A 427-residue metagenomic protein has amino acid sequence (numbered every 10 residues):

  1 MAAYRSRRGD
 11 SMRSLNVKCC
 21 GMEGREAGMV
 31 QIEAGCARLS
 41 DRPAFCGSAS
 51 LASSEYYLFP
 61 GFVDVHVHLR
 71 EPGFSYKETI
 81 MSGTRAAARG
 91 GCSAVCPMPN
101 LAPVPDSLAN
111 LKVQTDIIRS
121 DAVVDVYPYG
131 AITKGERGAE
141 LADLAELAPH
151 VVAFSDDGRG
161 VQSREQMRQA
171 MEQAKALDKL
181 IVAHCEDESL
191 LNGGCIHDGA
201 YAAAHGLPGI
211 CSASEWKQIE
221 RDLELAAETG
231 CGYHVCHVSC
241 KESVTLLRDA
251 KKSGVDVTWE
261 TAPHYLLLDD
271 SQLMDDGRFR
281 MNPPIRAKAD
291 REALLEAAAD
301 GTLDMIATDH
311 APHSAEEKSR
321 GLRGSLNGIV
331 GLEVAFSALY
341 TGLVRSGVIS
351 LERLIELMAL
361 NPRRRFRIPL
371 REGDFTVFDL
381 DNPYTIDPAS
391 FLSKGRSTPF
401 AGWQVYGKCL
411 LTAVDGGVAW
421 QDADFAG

Functional and structural regions predicted by a protein language model:
M1-G47: N-terminal metal-binding scaffold of metallo-dependent hydrolase/deaminase domains
S11, L141-I306: Histidine/acidic residue-rich metal-binding segments in metalloenzymes
V17, G35, E55, H66 (+13 more regions): Divalent metal-coordination and catalytic microenvironments
A44-L58: Active-site metal-binding motif and surrounding structural segment of the metallo-beta-lactamase
Y56-D121: Metal-associated gating/positioning segment near the N- to mid-region
V65-E78, L101, Y127-A139, G158 (+1 more regions): Active-site mouth loops of central-metabolism enzymes
A204-G232, A299-D300, D304-I306, A311-F378: His/Asp/Glu-enriched, well-ordered alpha-helical/loop segment that forms or immediately abuts the divalent-metal
G321, E372-G427: C-terminal cap of metal-dependent C-N hydrolases
